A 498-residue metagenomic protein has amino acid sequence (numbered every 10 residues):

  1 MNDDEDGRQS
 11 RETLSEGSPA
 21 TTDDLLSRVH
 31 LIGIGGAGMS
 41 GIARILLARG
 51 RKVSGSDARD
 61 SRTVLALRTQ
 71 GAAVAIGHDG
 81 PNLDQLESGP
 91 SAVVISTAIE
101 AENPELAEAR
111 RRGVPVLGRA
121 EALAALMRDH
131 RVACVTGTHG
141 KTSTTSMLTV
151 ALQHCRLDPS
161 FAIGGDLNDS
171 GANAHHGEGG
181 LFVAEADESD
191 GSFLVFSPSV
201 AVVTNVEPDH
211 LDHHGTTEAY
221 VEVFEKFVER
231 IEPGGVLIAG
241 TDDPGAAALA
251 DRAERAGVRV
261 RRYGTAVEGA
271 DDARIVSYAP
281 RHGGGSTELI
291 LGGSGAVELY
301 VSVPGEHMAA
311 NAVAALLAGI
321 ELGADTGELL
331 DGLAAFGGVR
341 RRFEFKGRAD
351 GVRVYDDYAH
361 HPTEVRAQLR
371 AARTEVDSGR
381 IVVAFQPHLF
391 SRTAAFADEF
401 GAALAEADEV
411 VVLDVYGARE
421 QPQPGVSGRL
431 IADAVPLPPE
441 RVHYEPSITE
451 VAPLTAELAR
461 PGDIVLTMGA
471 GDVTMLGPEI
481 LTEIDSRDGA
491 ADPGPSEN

Functional and structural regions predicted by a protein language model:
M1-A122, V236, P244, R274-A279 (+2 more regions): N-terminal leader/targeting and accessory segments in enzymes
T22-H30, G38, I45, R49 (+2 more regions): Nucleotide phosphate-binding/pyrophosphate-handling subdomain across enzymes that bind or process nucleotide phosphates
I45-A48, R68-T69, N82-Q85, T97-T241 (+3 more regions): Phosphate-binding loop of NTP-binding sites
R51-A58, L237-T241, V382-Q386, E406-G417: Short internal beta-strands
S56-D57, A75-G80, L117-A124, A162-G165 (+5 more regions): Beta-strand->loop->alpha-helix junctions that form or flank phosphate-binding loops in nucleotide-handling enzymes
Q70, G401-P461: C-terminal helical cap/extension that packs against the catalytic core of soluble nucleotide-cofactor enzymes
L86-A92, G180, R460-D463: Short acidic/histidine-rich motifs immediately flanking catalytic phosphotransfer sites in two-component signaling
V412, E483-N498: Short, flexible loop segments at boundaries between secondary-structure elements
